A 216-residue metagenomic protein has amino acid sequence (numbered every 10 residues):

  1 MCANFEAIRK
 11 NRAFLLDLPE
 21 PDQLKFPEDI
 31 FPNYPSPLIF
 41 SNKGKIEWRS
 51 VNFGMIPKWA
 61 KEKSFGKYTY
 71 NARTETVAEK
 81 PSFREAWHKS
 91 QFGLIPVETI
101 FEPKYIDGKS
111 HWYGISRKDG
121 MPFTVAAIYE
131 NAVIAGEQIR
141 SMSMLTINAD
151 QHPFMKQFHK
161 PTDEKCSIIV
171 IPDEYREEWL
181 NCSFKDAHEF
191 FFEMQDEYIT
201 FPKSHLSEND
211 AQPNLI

Functional and structural regions predicted by a protein language model:
M1-I216: Short linear sequence motif anchored by a di-proline
